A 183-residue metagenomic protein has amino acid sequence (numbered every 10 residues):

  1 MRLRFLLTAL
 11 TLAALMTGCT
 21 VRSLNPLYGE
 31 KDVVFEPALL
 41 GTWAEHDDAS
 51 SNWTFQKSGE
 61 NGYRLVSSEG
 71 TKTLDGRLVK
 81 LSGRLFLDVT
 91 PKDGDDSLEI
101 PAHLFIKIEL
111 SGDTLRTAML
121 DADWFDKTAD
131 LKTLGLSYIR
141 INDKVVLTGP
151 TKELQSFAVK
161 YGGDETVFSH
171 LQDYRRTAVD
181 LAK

Functional and structural regions predicted by a protein language model:
M1-L7: Bacterial N-terminal signal peptides that target proteins for export
L7-A9, D180: Intrinsically disordered, low-complexity segments enriched in polar/charged small residues
L15-G18: C-terminal motif of bacterial Sec signal peptides marking the signal peptidase cleavage site
T20-A38, H46-K183: Calycin-type beta-barrel ligand-binding domains and close structural analogs
